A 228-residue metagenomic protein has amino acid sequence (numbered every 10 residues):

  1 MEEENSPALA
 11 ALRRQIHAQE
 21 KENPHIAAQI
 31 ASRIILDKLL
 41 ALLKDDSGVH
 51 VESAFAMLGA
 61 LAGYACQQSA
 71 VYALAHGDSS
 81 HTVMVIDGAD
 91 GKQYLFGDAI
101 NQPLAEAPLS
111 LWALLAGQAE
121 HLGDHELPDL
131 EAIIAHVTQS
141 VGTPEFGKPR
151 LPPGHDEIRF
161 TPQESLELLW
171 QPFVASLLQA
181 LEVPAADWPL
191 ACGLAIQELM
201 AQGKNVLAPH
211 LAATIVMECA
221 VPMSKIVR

Functional and structural regions predicted by a protein language model:
E2-R228: Solvent-exposed interaction surfaces and binding hotspots enriched for charged
